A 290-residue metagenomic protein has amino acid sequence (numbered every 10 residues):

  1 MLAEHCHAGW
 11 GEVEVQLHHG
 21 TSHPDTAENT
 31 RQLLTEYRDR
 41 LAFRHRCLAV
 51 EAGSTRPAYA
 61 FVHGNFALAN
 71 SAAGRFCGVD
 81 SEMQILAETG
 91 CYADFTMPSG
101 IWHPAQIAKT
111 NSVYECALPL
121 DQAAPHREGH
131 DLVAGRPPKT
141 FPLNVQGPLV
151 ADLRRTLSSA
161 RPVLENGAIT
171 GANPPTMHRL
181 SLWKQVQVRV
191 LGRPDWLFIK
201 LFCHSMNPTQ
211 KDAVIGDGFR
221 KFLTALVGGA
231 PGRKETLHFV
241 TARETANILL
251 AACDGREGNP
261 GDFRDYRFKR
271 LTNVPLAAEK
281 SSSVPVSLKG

Functional and structural regions predicted by a protein language model:
M1, E28-R44, R75-I85, A123-H126 (+2 more regions): Well-ordered, non-membrane alpha-helical segments in soluble/globular domains
M1-A73, M97, L201-C203, T241: Metal-dependent polysaccharide deacetylase catalytic core of the NodB/CE4 family, i.e., the active-site-bearing domain
M1-L2, A108-A117, A252-G258: Charged, often glycine-rich, active-site loop that binds/positions anionic groups
A8-G11, P57, P138-T140, R233-E235: A short helix-to-beta-strand connector/capping loop
T21-D25, L68-A72, W102-Q106, D152-R154 (+2 more regions): Short catalytic/ligand-binding loop motif for oxyanion handling, primarily in non-cytosolic enzymes, centered on
A27-R44, E51-A58, A72, C91 (+3 more regions): A cross-taxonomic marker for long C-terminal extensions/tails that follow the last structured domain
L48-D195: Active-site-adjacent pocket scaffolds in enzyme catalytic domains
E88, F95-I101, I107, L132 (+1 more regions): C-terminal domain-boundary segment and adjacent tail
